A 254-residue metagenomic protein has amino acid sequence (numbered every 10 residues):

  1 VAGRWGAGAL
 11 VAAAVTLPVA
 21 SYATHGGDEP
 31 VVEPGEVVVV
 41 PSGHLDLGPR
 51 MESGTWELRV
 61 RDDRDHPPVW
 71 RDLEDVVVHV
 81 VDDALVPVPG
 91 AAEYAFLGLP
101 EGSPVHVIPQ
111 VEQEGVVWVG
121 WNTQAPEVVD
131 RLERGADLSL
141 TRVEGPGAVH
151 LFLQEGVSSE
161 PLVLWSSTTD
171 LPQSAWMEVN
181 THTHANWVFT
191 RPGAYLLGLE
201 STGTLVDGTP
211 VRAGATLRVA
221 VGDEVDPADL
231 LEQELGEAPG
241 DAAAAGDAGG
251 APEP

Functional and structural regions predicted by a protein language model:
V1-H25: Secretory targeting and sorting signals
T24-P172, E178-T181, R212-A213, G222-A242 (+1 more regions): Phosphate/adenylate-binding glycine loop and adjacent helical scaffold
T183, R191-Y195: Short tyrosine-centred short linear motifs in exposed loops/low-complexity segments
T204-D207, V221: Contiguous ligand/interfacial binding patches
V206-G214: Beta-sandwich strand segments
L217-V219: A generic structural motif
